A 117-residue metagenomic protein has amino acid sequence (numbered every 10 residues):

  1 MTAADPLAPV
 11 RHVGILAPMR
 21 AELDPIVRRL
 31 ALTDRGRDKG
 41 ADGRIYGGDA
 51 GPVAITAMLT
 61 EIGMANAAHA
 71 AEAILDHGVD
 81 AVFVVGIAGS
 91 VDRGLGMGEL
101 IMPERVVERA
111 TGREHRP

Functional and structural regions predicted by a protein language model:
T2-P117: Metabolite-binding pocket within alpha/beta catalytic cores that recognizes anionic/polar moieties
